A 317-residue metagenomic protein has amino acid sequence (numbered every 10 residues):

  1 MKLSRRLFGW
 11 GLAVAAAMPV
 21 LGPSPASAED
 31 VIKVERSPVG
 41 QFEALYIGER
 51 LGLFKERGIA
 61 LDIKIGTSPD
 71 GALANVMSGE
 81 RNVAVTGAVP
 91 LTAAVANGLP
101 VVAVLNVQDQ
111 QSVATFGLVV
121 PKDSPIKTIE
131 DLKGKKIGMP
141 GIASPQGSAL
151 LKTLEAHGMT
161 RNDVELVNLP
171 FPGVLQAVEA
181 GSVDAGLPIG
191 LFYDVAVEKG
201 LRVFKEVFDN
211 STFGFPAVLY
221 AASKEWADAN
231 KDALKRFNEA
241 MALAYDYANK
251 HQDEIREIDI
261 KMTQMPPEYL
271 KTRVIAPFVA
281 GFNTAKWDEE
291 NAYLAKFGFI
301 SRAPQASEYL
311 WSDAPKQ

Functional and structural regions predicted by a protein language model:
M1-A13: N-terminal secretory signal peptides and thylakoid transit peptides that target proteins across membranes
V14-A15, A26: Cleavable N-terminal signal peptides
L21-A28: Sec/Tat signal peptide C-region and signal peptidase I cleavage site
E29-H157, N168, D184, V203-V207 (+1 more regions): Short, glycine-/small- and polar/acidic-enriched structural segments that line small-molecule recognition paths
Q41, R50, P69-A72, G87-P90 (+13 more regions): Stable alpha-helical elements in mature extracytoplasmic
V89, P172-I258: Pocket-lining segment of extracytoplasmic ligand-binding domains
A227-S301: Secondary-structure end/capping motifs
A295-Q317: Conserved C-terminal helix/tail region of periplasmic/extracytoplasmic solute-binding proteins
